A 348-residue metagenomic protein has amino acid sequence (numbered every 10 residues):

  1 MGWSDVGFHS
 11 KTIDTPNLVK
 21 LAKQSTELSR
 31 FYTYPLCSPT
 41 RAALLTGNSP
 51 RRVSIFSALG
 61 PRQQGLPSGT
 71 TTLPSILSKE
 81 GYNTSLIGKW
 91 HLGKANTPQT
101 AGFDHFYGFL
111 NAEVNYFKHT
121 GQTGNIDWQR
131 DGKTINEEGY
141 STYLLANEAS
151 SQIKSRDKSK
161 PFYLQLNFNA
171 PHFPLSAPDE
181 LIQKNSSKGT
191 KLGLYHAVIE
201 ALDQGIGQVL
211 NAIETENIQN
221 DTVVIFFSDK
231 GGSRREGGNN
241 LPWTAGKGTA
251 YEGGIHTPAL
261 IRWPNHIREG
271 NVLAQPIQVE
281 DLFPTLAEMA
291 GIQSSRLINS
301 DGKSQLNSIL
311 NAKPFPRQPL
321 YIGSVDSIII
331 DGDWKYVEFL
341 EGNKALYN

Functional and structural regions predicted by a protein language model:
M1-A345: Formylglycine-dependent sulfatase
